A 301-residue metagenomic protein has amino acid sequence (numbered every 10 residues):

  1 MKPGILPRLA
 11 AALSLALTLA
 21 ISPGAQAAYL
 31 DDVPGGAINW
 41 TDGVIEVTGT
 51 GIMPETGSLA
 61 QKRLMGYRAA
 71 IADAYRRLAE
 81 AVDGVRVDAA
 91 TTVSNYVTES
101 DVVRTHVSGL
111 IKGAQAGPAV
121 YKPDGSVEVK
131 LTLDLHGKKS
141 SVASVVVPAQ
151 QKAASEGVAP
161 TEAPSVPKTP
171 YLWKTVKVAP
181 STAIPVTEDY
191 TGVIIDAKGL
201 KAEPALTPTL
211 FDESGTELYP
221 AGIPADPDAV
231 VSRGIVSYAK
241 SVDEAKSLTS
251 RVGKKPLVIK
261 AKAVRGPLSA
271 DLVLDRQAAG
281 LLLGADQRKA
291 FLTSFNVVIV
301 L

Functional and structural regions predicted by a protein language model:
M1-L6: N-terminal secretory signal peptides that target proteins for export/translocation
A10-A20: Bacterial N-terminal signal peptides
A25-L301: Domain-level marker for long, solvent-exposed, non-transmembrane regions
